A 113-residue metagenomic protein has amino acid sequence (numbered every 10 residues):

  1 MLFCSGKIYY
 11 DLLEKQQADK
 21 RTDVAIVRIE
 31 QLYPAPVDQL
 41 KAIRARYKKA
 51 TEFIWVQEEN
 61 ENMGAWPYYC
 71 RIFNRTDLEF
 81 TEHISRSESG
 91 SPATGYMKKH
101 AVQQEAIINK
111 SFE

Functional and structural regions predicted by a protein language model:
M1, E52-F53: Structural motif
F3, K7, A35-D38, G64 (+2 more regions): Conserved active-site and cofactor/substrate-binding residues in soluble primary-metabolism enzymes
C4-G6, R28-Q31, P36, V56-N60 (+1 more regions): Active-site proximal loops enriched in glycine and acidic residues that flank catalytic Cys/His/Asp and coordinate
Y9, L13-K49: Generic long, charged, amphipathic alpha-helical segments
E14-Q16, V27-R28, V56, W66-C70: Composition- and surface-driven signal marking solvent-exposed, interaction-prone regions in large proteins
A42-R44, Q57-E113: Peripheral docking tails and interdomain loops at the edges of cofactor- or intermediate-handling domains
K49-T51, L78-E79: A short helix->loop->beta-strand "cap" motif at the edges of active sites that frequently abuts
